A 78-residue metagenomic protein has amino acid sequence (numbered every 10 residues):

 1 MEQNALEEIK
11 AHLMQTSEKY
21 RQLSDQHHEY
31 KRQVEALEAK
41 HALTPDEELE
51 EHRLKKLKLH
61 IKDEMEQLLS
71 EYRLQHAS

Functional and structural regions predicted by a protein language model:
M1-S78: Extended, charge-rich alpha-helical interface modules
